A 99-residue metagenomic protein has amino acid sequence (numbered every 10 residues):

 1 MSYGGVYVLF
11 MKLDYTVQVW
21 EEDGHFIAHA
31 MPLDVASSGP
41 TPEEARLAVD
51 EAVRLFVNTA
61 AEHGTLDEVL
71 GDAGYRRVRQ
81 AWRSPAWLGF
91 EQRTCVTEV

Functional and structural regions predicted by a protein language model:
M1-D14, E43, L47-V99: Short, charged, surface-exposed hinge/linker loops at domain edges that act as mobile lids or interdomain connectors
L13-P32: Short aromatic-glycine-(Arg/Gly/Cys) micro-motifs in beta-strand/loop hairpins
M31-E44: A short, exposed loop/beta-hairpin motif centered on an aromatic-Gly-Thr core
